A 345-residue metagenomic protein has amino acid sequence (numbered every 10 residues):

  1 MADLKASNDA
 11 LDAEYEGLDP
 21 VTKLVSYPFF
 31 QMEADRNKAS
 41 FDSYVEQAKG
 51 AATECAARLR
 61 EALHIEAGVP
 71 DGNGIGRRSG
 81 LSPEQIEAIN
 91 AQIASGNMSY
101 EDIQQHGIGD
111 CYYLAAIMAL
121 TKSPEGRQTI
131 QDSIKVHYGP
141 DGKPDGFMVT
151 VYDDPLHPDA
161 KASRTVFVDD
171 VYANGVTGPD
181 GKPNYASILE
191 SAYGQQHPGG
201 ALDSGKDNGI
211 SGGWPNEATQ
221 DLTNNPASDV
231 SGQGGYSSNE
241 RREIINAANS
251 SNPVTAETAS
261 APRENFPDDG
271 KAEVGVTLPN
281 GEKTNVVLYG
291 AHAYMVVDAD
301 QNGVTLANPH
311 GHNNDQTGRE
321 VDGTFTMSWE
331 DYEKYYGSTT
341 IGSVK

Functional and structural regions predicted by a protein language model:
M1, A13-G17, G142, G270-A272 (+1 more regions): Acidic, glycine-anchored loop motifs typical of Ca2+
M1-I89: Intrinsically disordered, low-complexity charged segments of secreted bacterial virulence and antibacterial
L18, T22, D42, Q131 (+3 more regions): Low-complexity, intrinsically disordered short peptide segments enriched in small/polar/basic residues
D19, Q31-E33, V45-A48, G142 (+3 more regions): Generic alpha-helical secondary structure signal
R36-N37, F41, A48, A56 (+5 more regions): Generic hydrophobic, helix-prone segments enriched in Leu/Val/Ile
R60-Y138: Flexible propeptides and autoinhibitory/regulatory segments associated with cysteine proteases
S95-K122, D145-A299, T305-K345: Predominantly the structural core of cysteine protease catalytic domains
R127-T129, K143-G146: Active-site-surrounding "flap" and adjacent substrate/cofactor-binding loops of secreted or lumenal enzymes, prototyped
